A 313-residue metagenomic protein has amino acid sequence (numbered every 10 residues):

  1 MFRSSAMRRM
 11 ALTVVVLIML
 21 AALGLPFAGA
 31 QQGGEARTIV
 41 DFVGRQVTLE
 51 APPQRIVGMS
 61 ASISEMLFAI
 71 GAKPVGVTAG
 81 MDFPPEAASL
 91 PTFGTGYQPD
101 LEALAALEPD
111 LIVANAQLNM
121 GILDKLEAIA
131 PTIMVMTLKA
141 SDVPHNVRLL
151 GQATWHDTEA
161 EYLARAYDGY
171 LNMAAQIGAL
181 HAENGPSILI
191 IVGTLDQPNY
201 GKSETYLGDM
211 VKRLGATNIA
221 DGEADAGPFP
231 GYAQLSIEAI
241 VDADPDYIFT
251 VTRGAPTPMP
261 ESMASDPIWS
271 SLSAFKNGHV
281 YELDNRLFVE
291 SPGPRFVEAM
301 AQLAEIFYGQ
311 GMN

Functional and structural regions predicted by a protein language model:
F2-S62, T158-I191, D242, Q302-N313: Bacterial Sec-exported substrate-binding components of ABC uptake systems
Q31-G33, D142-R148, Q152, E161 (+3 more regions): Structured C-terminal subdomain patch of bacterial secreted/periplasmic proteins
F42-G44, T92-E102, D225-I237: Short helix-initiation/N-cap motifs at beta->coil->alpha
R55-A116, A216-I219: A short, structured surface patch at a secondary-structure boundary
F83-E86, M120-A153: Flexible loop/hinge segments that line or gate small-molecule binding clefts
D100-Q117, P131, S236-T250: Proline-aspartate-enriched helix->loop->beta-strand connector
M136-L149, A153, E183-M210, P256-M259: Extracytoplasmic ligand-binding site segments that recognize negatively charged/polar headgroups
L207-F229, E282: His/Asp/Glu-enriched short active-site or ligand-binding loop at hydrolase and phosphoryl-transfer sites
